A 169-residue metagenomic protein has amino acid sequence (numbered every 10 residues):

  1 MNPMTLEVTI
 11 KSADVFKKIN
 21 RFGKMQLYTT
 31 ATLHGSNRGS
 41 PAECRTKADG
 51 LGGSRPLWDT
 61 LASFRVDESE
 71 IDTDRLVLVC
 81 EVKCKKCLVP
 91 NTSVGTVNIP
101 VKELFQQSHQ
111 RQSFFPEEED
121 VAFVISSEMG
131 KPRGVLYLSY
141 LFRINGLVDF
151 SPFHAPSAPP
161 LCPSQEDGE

Functional and structural regions predicted by a protein language model:
M1, G146-E169: Peripheral membrane interaction modules
P3-R55: Calcium-regulated, polybasic anionic-phospholipid
L6-I10, L27-A31, T46, A62-F64 (+3 more regions): Structural signal for hydrophobic/aromatic residues that build the beta-strand cores of folded beta-sheet domains
N20, T73, V79, K83-F153: C2-type phospholipid-binding modules
E43-A48, S63-R65, E119-V124: Short structured motifs
R55-D67, V97-V101: A beta-strand/beta-hairpin structural motif
D67-T73: Short Pro-Gly-centered beta-turn/loop motif in secreted/extracellular proteins
